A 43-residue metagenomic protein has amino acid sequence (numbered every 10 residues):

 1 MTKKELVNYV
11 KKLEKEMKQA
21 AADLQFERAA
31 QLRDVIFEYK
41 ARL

Functional and structural regions predicted by a protein language model:
M1-L43: N-terminal cationic and glycine-rich segments that engage phosphates or anionic surfaces
